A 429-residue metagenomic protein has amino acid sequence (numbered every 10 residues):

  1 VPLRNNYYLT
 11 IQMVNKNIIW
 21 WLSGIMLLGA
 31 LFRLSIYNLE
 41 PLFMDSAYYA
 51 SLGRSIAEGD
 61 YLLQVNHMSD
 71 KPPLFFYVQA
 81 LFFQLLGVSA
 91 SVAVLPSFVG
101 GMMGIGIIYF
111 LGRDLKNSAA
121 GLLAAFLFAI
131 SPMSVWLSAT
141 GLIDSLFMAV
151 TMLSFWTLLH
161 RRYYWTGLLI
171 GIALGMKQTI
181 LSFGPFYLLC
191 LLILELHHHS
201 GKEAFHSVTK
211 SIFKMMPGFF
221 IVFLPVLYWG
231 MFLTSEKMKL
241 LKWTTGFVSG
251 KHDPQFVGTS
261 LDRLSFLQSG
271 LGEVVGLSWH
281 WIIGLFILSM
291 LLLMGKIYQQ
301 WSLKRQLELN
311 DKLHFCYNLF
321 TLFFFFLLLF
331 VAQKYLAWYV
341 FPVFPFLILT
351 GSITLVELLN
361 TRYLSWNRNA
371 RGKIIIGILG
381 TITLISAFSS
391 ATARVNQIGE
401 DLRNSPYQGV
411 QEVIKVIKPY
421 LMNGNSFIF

Functional and structural regions predicted by a protein language model:
W20-A30, I170, L285-G295, W301-F330 (+2 more regions): Transmembrane alpha-helix segments characteristic of polytopic inner-membrane glycan-assembly/cell-envelope
S23, L27, L95-L115, L153: Transmembrane-helix motifs of polytopic, lipid-linked glycan transferases
M26-F32, A124-A129, W156, I170 (+1 more regions): Short helix- or helix-capping micro-motifs that position conserved polar/aromatic residues at function-defining sites
F43, M133-D144, L336: Short acidic/glycine- and proline-prone juxtamembrane loop motifs at membrane-interface regions of multi-pass membrane
I107-F110, F126-L127, W136, L146-W165 (+1 more regions): Specific aromatic-rich, kink-prone transmembrane helix
T166, Y407, K418-F429: Short periplasmic/luminal acceptor-recognition loop of GT-C membrane glycosyltransferases, typified by
G184-H199, E203-N310, F323-F330, A387-A393: Transmembrane-lumen/periplasm boundary regions of multi-pass, lipid-linked membrane glycan transferases
K373-Y420: Membrane-proximal, lumen/periplasm-facing interface regions of secretory-pathway glyco- and lipid-modifying enzymes
